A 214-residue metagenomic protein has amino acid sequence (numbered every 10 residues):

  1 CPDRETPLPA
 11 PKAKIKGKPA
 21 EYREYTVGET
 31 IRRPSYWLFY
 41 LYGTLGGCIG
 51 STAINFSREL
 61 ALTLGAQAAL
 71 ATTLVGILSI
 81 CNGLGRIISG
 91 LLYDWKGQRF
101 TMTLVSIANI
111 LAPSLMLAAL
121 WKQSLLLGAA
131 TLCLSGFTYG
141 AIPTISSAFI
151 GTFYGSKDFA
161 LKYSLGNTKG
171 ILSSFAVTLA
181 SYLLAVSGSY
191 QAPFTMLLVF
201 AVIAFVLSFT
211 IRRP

Functional and structural regions predicted by a protein language model:
G28-S89, V177: Extracytoplasmic gate region of multi-pass secondary transporters
R86-G97, L184-A185: Helix-to-loop junctions at the C-terminal end of transmembrane segments in multipass secondary transporters
W95-I107: Cytoplasmic membrane-interface "Motif A"-like loop-to-helix N-cap segments of 12-TM Major Facilitator Superfamily
A108-W121: C-terminal ends and interior cores of transmembrane alpha-helices in multi-pass membrane transporters/permeases
A141-Y154: Intracellular juxtamembrane helix-capping segments at the cytosolic ends of symmetry-related transmembrane helices
F153-S187: A late C-terminal transmembrane helix in Major Facilitator Superfamily
Y182-F200: A membrane-interface helix-boundary motif in multi-pass transporters
L198-P214: Multi-pass alpha-helical transporter architecture, strongest for 12-TM Major Facilitator/SLC carriers used
